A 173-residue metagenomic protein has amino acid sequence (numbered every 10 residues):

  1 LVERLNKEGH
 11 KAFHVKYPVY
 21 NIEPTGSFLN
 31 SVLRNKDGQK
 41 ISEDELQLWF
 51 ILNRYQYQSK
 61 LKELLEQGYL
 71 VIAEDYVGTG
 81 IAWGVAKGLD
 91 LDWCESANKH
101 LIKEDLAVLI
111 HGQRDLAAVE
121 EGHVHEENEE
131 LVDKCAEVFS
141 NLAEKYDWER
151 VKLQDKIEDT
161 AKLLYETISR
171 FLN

Functional and structural regions predicted by a protein language model:
V2-R4, E120-N173: NTP-dependent small-molecule kinase module
E3-K11: Conserved phosphoryl-transfer catalytic core
R4, E63-L64, H100, N141: Alpha-helical scaffold elements within enzyme catalytic domains, especially in hydrolases
H10-K99: ATP-dependent small-molecule kinase phosphotransfer cores that center on conserved nucleotide phosphate-binding segments
K11-A12, V71, E104-A107, W148-E149: Hydrophobic anchor at the start of a short beta-strand that flanks the dinucleotide cofactor-binding loop
V15, I110, V151-L153: Hydrophobic residues at beta-strand termini and immediately following loops that shape nucleotide-binding pockets
Y20, Y76, G112-Q113, Q154-D159: Short beta->alpha linker loops
D75, G80-V138: A glycine- and Lys/Arg-enriched "phosphate-lid" helix/loop adjacent to the NTP-binding pocket of small-molecule kinases
